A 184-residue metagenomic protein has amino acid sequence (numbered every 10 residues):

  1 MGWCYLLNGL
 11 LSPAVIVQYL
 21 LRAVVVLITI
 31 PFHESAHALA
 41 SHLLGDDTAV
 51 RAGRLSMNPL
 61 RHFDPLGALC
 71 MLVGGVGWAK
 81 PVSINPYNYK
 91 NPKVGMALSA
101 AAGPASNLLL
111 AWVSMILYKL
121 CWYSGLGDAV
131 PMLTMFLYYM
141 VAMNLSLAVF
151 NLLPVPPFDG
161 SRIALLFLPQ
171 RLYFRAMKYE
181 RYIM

Functional and structural regions predicted by a protein language model:
M1-M184: Hydrophobic transmembrane alpha-helices and their immediate loop junctions in multi-pass integral membrane proteins
